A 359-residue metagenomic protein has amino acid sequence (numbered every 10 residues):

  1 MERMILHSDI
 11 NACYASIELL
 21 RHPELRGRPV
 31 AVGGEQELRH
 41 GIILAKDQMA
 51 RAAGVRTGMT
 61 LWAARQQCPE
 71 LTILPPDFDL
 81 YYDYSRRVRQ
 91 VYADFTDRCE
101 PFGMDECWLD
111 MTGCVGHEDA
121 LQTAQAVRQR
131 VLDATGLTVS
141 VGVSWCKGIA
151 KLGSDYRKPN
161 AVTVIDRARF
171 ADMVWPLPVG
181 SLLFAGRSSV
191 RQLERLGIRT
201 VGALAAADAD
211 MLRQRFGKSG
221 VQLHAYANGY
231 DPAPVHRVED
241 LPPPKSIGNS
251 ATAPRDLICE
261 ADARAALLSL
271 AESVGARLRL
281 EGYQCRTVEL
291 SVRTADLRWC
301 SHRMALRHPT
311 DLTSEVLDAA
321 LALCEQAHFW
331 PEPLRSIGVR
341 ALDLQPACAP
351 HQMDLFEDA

Functional and structural regions predicted by a protein language model:
M1-Q222, V238, A276, Q345-A347 (+2 more regions): Gly/Gly-Pro- and Ser/Thr-rich, intrinsically disordered tail segments characteristic of DNA damage-repair and tolerance
H7, S181, S189-L334, Q345-M353 (+1 more regions): DNA-contacting surface of Y-family translesion DNA polymerases
F102-E106, S144-K147, Y283-T287, E332-S336: Short Gly/Ser/Thr- and Asp/Glu-enriched loop/turn motifs at secondary-structure junctions
L342: Structured beta-strand/turn binding interfaces of compact recognition modules in eukaryotic regulators
